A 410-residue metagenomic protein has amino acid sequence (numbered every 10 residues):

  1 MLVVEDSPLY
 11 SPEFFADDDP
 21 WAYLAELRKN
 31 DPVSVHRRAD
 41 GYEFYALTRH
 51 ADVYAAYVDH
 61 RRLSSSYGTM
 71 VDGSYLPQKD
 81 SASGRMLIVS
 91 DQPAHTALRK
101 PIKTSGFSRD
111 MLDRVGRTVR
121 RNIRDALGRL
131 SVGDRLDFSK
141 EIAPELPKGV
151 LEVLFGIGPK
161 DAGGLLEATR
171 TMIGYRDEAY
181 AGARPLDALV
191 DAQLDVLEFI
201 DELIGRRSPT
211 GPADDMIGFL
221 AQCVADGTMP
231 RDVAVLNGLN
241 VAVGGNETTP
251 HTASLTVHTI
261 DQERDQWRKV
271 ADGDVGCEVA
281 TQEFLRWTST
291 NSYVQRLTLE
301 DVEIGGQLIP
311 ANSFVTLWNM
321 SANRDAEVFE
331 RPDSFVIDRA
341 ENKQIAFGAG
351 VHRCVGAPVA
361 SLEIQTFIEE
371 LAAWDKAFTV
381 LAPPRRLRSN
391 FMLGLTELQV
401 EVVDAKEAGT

Functional and structural regions predicted by a protein language model:
M1-T410: Cytochrome P450
